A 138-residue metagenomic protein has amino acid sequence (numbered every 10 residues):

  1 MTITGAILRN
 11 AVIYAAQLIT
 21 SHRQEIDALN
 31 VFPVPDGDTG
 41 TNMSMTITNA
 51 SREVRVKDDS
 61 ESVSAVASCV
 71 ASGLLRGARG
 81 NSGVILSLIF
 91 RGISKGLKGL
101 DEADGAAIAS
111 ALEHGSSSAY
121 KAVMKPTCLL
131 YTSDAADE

Functional and structural regions predicted by a protein language model:
M1-E25, L29-N30: N-terminal amphipathic/basic leader segments beginning at the initiator methionine
G5, S21-H22, R52-G73, I89 (+4 more regions): Transmembrane helical cores of multi-pass ion-transport proteins
S21-I26, N30-F32, T39-V54, A67: N-terminal cofactor/phosphate-binding cores enriched in small/glycine residues, especially glycine-rich loops such as
P33-M43, G73-F90: Conserved phosphate/anionic-ligand binding catalytic regions in large, soluble enzymes, centered on
G40-T41, Y120-L130: A structural signal for small-residue-enriched, beta-sheet-centric alpha/beta enzyme cores and oligomeric scaffold folds
L75-R79, K98, M124: Alpha-solenoid HEAT/Armadillo repeat architecture
Y131-A136: Conserved small/polar residues in nucleotide/adenosyl-binding loops
